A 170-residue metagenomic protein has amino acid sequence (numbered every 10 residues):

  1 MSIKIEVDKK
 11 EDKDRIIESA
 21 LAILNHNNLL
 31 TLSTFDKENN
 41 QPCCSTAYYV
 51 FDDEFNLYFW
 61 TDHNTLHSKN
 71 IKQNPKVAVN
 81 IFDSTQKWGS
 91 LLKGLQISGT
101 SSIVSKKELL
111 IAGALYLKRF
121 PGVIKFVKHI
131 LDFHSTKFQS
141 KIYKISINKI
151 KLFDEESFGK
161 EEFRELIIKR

Functional and structural regions predicted by a protein language model:
M1-D12, L91-R170: Charged, gly/pro-rich active-site loop segments
M1-L29: Extreme N-terminal tail/first-helix region
L21, N39-Y49, I81-G94, F126-H129 (+1 more regions): Short N-terminal helix-initiation segments at or just after the protein's N-terminus
N27-H63, I71, V77-D83: Short beta-strand segments
D62-L66, L117-K118: Short, solvent-exposed aromatic-acidic interface loops
T65, Q86, K149-L152: Short, solvent-exposed loop/turn segments at secondary-structure junctions
H67-S102: Helix-adjacent hinge/juxtasegments
